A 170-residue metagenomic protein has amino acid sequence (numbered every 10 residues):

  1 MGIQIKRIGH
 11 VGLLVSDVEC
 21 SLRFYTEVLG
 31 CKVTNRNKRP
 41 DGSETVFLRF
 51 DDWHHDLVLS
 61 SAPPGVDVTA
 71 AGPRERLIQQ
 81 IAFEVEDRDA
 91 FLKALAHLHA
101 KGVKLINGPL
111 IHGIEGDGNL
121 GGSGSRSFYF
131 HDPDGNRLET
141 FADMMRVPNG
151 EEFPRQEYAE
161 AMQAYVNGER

Functional and structural regions predicted by a protein language model:
M1, P64-A71: Short beta-strand/turn micro-motifs at beta-sheet edges
M1-E19, I81, R146-V147, E151-R170: N-terminal beta-strand motif that seeds the catalytic metal site of vicinal oxygen chelate
I3-I5, A71-R76: Short, flexible turn/loop "capping" segments at secondary-structure junctions
L14-L57, S61-A62: Core segments of cupin and vicinal oxygen chelate
V15-E19, R76, I81-R137, A161-R170: Vicinal oxygen chelate
D56, E139-T140: Short glycine-/small-residue motifs
G65-V68, A100-G102, R146-N149: A short local loop/turn or secondary-structure capping micro-motif enriched for an aromatic residue
